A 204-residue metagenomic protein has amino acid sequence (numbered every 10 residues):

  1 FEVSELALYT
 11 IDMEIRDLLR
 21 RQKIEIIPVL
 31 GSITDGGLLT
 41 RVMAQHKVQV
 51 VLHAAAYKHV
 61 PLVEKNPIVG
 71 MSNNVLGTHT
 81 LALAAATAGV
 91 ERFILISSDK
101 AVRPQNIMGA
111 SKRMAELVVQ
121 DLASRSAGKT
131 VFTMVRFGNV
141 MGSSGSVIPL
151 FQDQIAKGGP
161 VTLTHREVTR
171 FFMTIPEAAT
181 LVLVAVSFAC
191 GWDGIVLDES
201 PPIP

Functional and structural regions predicted by a protein language model:
S4-A7: Helix N-cap at the beta1-alpha1 junction of Rossmann-like dinucleotide-binding domains, i.e., the first residues
I11-D12: Conserved SAM-binding loop
L18-K23, G89, R125-G128: Short helix-capping segments at alpha-helix termini
Q22, I27-V50: Conserved Rossmann-fold cofactor-binding substructure of NAD(P)-dependent oxidoreductases
P28, G70, F132-V135: Hydrophobic/aromatic anchor residues within beta-strands of the central parallel beta-sheet of Rossmann-like
V29-L30, S72, H165: Conserved residues in the N-terminal Rossmann fold of short-chain dehydrogenase/reductase
H53, Y57-V60, E64-L117, D121-L122: Conserved Rossmann-fold NAD(P)-dependent oxidoreductase catalytic core, especially the SDR/UDP-sugar
L83-A86, I107, R113-I195, S200: NAD(P)-dependent short-chain dehydrogenase/reductase
